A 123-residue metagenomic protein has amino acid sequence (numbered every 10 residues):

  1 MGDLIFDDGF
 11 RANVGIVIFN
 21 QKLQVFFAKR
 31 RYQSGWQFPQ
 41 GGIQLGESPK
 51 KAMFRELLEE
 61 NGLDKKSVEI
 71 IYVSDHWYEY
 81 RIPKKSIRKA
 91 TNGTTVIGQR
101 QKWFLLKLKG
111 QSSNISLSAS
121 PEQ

Functional and structural regions predicted by a protein language model:
M1-Q21, G93-T94: Acidic, metal-coordinating catalytic segment for phosphate/diphosphate chemistry, firing primarily on the Nudix
I18-Q21, R30, L106-L108: Active-site beta-strand termini and strand-to-loop segments that position acidic
Q24-V25: Entry beta-strands of beta-propeller and related beta-repeat scaffolds
R30-R31, D75: An acidic- and aromatic-residue-enriched active-site/binding cleft used to recognize and process polar
R31-Y32, G42: Short, histidine-centered active-site or binding-site loop motifs used for metal coordination, general acid-base
Y32-S34, G98: A conserved beta-turn-beta hairpin within the catalytic core of GNAT-like acetyltransferases that forms part
Q37-G41: A short gly/proline-enriched turn/hairpin at secondary-structure junctions
I43-Q123: Unchanged
